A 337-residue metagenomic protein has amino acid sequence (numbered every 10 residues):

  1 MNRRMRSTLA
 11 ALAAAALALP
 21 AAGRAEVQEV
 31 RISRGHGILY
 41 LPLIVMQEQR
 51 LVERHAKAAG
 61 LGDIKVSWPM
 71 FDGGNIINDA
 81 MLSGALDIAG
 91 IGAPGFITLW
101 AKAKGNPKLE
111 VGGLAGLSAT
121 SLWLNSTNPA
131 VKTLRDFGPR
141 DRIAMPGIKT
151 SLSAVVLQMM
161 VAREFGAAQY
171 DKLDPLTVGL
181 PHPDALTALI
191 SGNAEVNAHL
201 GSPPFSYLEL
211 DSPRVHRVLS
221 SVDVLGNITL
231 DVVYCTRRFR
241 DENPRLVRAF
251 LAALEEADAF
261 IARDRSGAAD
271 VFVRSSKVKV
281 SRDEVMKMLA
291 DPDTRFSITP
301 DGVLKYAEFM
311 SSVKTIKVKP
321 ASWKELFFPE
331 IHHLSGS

Functional and structural regions predicted by a protein language model:
M1-A11: Bacterial N-terminal signal peptides that target proteins for export
A10-A18: Hydrophobic helical h-region of N-terminal Sec-dependent signal peptides in bacterial secretory/periplasmic proteins
L19-A25: Sec/Tat signal peptide C-region and signal peptidase I cleavage site
E26-Y170, P175-G179, N193, N197-P203 (+1 more regions): Short, glycine-/small- and polar/acidic-enriched structural segments that line small-molecule recognition paths
F71-N75, G90, G147, S151-V155 (+5 more regions): Soluble non-cytosolic domains of exported or imported proteins
G166, D171, V178, P183-R274: Pocket-lining segment of extracytoplasmic ligand-binding domains
D241-K317: Secondary-structure end/capping motifs
M310-S337: Conserved C-terminal helix/tail region of periplasmic/extracytoplasmic solute-binding proteins
